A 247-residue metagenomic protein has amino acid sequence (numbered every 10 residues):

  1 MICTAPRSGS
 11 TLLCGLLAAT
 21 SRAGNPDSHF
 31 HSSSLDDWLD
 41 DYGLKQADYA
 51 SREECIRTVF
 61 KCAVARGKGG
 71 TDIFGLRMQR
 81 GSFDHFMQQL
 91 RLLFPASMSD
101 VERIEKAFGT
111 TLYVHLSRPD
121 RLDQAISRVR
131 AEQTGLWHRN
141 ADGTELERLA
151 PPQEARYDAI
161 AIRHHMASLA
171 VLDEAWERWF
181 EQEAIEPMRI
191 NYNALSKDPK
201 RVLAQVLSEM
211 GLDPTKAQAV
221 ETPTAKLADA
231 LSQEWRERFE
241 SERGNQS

Functional and structural regions predicted by a protein language model:
M1, D72-I73, L112, P187-M188: Residue-level preference for the first positions of well-ordered beta-strands
M1-D72, K216, P223-A230: PAPS-dependent sulfotransferase catalytic core
I2-P6, K68, H165-L169, L195 (+1 more regions): Aromatic-acidic/polar surface patches that form glycan- and anion
G9-C14, S32-D37, S82-F86, R121-I126 (+1 more regions): Short catalytic/ligand-binding loop motif for oxyanion handling, primarily in non-cytosolic enzymes, centered on
H31-W38, R139-Y157, A161-R163, E177-S247: The conserved 3'-phosphoadenosine-5'-phosphosulfate
A65-G67, I104-K106, R178-E183: Short, conserved catalytic or adaptor-binding loops enriched in Gly and charged residues
I73-E177, K200-T215: PAPS-dependent sulfotransferase catalytic domain
